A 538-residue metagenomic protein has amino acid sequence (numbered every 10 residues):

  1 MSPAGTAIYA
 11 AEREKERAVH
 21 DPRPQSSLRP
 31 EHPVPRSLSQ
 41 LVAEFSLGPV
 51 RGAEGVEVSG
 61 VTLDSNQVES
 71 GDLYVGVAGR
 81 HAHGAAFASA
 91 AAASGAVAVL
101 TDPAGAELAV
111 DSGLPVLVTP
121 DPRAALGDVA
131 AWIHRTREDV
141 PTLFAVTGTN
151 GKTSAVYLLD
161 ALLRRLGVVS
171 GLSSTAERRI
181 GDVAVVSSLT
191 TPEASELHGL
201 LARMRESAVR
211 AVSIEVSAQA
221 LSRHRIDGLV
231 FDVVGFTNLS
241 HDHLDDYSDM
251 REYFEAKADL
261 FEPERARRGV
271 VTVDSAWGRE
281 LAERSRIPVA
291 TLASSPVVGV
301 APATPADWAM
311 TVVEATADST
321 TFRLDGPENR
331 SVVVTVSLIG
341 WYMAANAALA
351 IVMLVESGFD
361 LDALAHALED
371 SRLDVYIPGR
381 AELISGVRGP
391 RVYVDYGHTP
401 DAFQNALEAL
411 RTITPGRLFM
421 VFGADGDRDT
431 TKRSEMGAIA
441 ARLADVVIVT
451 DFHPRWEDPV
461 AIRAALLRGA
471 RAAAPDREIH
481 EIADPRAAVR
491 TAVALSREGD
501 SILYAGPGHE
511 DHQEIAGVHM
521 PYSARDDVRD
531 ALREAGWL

Functional and structural regions predicted by a protein language model:
S2-D128, W132, A276, A309-T311 (+5 more regions): N-terminal leader/targeting and accessory segments in enzymes
H32, A90, S94-G95, L100 (+3 more regions): P-loop/Walker A phosphate-binding loop and immediately adjacent motor/lid segment at beta-alpha junctions
L41, D72, A91, V129 (+13 more regions): Residue-level signal for inorganic ion chemistry
G79-A82, L373-I377, D401-Q404, E408-A472 (+3 more regions): Active-site beta-alpha connecting loops in nucleotide-dependent enzymes
G79-H81, G105, A218-Q219, S240-D242 (+5 more regions): Short glycine-rich anion-binding loops that position phosphate/pyrophosphate groups of nucleotides and phosphorylated
G105-D111, F231-R391, G469-A470, A474-P475 (+1 more regions): Acidic, Mg2+-coordinating active-site environments of NTP-dependent enzymes
A125-V273, W277-S285, T414: Phosphate-binding loop of NTP-binding sites
L244, M520-L538: Short, flexible loop segments at boundaries between secondary-structure elements
